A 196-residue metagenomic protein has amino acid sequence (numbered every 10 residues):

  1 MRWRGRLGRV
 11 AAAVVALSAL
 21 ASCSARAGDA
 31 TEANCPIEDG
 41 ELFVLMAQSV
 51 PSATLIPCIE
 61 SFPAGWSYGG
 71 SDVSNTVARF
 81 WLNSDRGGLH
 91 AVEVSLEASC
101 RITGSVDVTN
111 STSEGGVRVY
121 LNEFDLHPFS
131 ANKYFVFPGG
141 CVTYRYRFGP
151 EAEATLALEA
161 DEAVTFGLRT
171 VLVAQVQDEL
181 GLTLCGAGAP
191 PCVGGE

Functional and structural regions predicted by a protein language model:
M1-A11: Bacterial N-terminal signal peptides that target proteins for export
S18-S22: C-terminal motif of bacterial Sec signal peptides marking the signal peptidase cleavage site
S24-R26: Bacterial signal peptide processing site
D29, E41, A64, V106 (+2 more regions): Secreted/processed peptides and extracellular or luminal domains of membrane proteins
N34, D39-S130: Short, solvent-exposed recognition patches
G115-E196: A short, solvent-exposed beta-edge/loop patch
